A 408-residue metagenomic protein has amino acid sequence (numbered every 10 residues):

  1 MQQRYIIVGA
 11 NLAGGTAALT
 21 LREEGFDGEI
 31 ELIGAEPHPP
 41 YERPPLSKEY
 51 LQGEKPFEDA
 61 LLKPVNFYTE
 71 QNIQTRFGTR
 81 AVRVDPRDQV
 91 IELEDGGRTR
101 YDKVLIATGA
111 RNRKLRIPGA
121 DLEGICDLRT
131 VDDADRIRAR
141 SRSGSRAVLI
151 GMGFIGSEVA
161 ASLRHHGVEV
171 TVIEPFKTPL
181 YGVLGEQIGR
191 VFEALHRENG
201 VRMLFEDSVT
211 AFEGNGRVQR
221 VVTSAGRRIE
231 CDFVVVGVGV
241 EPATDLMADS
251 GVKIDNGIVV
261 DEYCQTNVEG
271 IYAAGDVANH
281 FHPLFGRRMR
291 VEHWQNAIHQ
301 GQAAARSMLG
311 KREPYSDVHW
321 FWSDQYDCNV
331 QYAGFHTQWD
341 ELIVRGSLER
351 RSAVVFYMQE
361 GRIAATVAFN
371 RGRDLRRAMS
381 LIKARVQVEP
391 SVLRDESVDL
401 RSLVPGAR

Functional and structural regions predicted by a protein language model:
M1-Q74, S162-L184, R377: Beta1-alpha1 glycine-rich phosphate/pyrophosphate-binding loop at the start of Rossmann-like nucleotide-binding domains
M1-V8, L61-V148, V222-S224, V235-G237 (+3 more regions): FAD-binding core/adjacent interface of flavoenzyme oxidoreductases
Q2-R4, E23, V277-D374, S380: Mid-to-C-terminal Rossmann-like scaffold of FAD/NAD(P)H-dependent oxidoreductases
A10, I33-A35, T130, M152 (+3 more regions): Cofactor-binding loop segments of dinucleotide-utilizing enzymes, especially the Rossmann-like FAD- and NAD(P)+-binding
N11-G14, G153-G156, A305: Catalytic nucleophile loop
D27-E29, T69, T75-L93, T99 (+1 more regions): A Rossmann-like FAD-binding core segment of flavoenzymes
D121-S143, E213-V222, R227-A303: FAD-site-proximal beta/loop scaffold in flavoenzymes
Q387-R408: Cysteine/selenocysteine-centered motifs that mediate thiol-based redox chemistry or coordinate metal-sulfur cofactors
